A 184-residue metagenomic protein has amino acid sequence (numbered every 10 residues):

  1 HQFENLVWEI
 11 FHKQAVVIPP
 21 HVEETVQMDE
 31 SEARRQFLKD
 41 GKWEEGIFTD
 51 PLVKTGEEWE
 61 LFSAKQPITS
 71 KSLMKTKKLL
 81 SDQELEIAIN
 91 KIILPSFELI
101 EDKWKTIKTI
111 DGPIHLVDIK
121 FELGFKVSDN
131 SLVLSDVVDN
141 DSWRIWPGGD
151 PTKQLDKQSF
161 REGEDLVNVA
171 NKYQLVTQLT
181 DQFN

Functional and structural regions predicted by a protein language model:
H1-D118, F125-V127, S131-N184: Acidic/polar, glycine-anchored loop/turn motif associated with catalytic or activation segments that engage anionic
